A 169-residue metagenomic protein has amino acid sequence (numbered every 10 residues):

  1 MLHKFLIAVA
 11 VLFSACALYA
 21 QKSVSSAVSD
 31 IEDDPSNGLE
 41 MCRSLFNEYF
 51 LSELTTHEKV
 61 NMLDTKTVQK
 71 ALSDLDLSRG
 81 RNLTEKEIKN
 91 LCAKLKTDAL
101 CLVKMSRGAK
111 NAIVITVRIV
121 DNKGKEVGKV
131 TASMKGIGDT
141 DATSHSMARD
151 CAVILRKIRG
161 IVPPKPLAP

Functional and structural regions predicted by a protein language model:
M1-F5: Positively charged n-region of N-terminal signal peptides that target proteins for export
F13-A20: Sec/Tat signal peptide C-region and signal peptidase I cleavage site
Q21-A27, F46-N47, E53, H57 (+3 more regions): C-terminal/domain-edge helix-coil "capping" segments
S25-N37, L72-S73: Acidic/histidine-rich, surface-exposed loop or edge segments in extracytoplasmic proteins
I31-D34, V60, T65-V68, M105-G108 (+2 more regions): Solvent-exposed coil/turn segments that connect beta secondary-structure elements in extracytoplasmic/periplasmic
N37-F46: Glycine- and acidic-residue-enriched helix-capping/strand-helix junction motifs
H57-L102, G108-N111: Short, solvent-exposed, polar/charged sequence segments at loop or secondary-structure edges
I115: Beta-strand acidic-aromatic groove motif in beta-rich domains, primarily in extracellular
